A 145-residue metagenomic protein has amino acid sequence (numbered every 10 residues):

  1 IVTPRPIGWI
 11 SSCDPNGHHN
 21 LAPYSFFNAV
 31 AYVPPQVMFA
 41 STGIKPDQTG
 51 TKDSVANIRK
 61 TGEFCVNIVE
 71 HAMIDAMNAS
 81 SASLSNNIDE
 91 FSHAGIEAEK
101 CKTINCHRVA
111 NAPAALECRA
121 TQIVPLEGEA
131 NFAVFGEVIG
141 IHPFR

Functional and structural regions predicted by a protein language model:
I1-A22, N28-R145: Active-site-proximal mixed secondary-structure blocks
